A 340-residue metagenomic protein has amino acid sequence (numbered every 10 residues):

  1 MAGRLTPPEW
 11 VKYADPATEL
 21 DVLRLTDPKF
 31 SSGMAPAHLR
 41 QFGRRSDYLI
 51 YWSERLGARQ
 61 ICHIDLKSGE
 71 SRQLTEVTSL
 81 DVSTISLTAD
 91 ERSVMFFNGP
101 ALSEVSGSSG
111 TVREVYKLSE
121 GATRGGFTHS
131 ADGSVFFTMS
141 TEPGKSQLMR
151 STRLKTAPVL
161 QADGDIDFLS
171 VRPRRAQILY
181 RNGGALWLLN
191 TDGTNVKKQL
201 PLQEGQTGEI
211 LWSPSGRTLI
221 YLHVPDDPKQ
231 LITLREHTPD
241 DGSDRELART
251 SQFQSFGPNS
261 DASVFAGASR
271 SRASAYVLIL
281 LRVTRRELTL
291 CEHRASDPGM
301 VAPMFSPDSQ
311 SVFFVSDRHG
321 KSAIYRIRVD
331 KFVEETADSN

Functional and structural regions predicted by a protein language model:
M1-L23: Blade/loop signatures of beta-propeller domains
A35-L39, L80-S86, G121-T128, G164-V171 (+3 more regions): Repeated scaffold domains used in trafficking and secretory/extracellular systems, primarily beta-propellers
P36-H38, R59-G99: Blade-loop segments of beta-propeller domains
L49, V94, V135-F136, I178 (+3 more regions): Hydrophobic beta-strand positions that form the internal "hydrophobic ladder" of WD40/Gbeta-like beta-propeller blades
G57-C62, P100-V105, P143-M149, G183-L189 (+3 more regions): Structural motif
S79-L80, T88, F96-M149, K155 (+1 more regions): Asp-box/WD-like beta-propeller blade repeats and closely related beta-sheet repeat scaffolds
E246-G257, R285-P307: Conserved blade-ending motifs and adjacent loop-strand segments that build the rim/top face of beta-propeller domains
M300-N340: Blade-level signature of beta-propeller repeat domains, shared across WD40, Kelch, NHL, RCC1 and BNR/Asp-box propellers
